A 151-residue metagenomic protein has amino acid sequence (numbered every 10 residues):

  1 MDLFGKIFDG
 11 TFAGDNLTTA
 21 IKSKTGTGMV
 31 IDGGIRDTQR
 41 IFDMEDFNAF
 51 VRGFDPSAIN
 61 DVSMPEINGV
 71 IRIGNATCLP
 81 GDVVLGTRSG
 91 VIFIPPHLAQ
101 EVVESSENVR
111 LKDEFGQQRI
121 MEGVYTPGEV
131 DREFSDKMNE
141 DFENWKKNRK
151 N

Functional and structural regions predicted by a protein language model:
M1-P80, I94-N151: Feature captures the catalytic cores and cofactor-binding loops of soluble hydro-lyases/lyases that act on carboxylate
V84-L85: Generic structural signal for buried aliphatic residues
G90-I92: Channel- or pocket-lining gating/hinge segments that regulate access to a cavity or pore
